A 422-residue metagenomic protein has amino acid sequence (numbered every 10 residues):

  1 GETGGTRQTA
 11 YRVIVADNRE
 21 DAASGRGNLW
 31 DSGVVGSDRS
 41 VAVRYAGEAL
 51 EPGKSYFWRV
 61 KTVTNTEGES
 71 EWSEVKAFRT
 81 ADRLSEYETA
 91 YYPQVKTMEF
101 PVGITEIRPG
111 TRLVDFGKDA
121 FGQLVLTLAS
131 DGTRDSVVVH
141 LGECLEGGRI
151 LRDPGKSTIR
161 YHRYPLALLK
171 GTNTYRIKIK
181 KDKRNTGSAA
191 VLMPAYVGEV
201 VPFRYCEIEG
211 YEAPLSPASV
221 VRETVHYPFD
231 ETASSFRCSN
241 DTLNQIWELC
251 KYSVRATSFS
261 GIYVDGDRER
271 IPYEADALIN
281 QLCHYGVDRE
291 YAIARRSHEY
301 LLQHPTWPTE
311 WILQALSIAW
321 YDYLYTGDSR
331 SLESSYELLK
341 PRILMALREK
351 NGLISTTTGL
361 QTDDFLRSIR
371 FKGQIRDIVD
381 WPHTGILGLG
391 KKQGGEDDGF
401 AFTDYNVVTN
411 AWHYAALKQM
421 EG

Functional and structural regions predicted by a protein language model:
G1-G261, D276, A292-I293, R330 (+3 more regions): Extracellular/oxidizing-compartment recognition motifs
A16-D17, D82, A411-K418: Conserved, charged catalytic cores of large soluble enzymes
V43, L282, S317-W320, K418: Positions in alpha-helical segments
P202, S297, I318-Y321, Q419: Short, hydrophobic/aromatic alpha-helical segments in well-folded domains
Y205, P214-R296, T306, E310-L313 (+2 more regions): Active-site acid/base region of carbohydrate-active enzymes
A277, L316-A319, N410, Y414-L417: TPR repeat positional signature
L301-L302: Internal amphipathic alpha-helical repeat/solenoid segments
